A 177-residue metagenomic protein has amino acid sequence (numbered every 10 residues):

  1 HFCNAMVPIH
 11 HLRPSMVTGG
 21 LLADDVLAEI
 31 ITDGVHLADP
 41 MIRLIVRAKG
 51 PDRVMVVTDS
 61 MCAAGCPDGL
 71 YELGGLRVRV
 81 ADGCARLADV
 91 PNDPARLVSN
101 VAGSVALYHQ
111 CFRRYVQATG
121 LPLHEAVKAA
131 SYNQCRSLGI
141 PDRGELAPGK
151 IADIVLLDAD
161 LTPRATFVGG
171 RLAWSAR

Functional and structural regions predicted by a protein language model:
H1-S15: Divalent metal-binding pocket/active-site signature
N4-A5, G34, L161: Flexible, active-site-proximal loop/turn residues at the rims of small-molecule/cofactor binding pockets and catalytic
V7, L37, R164: Short glycine-rich, flexible loops that bind phosphorylated cofactors or substrates
H11-I30, G34, M41, V46-K150 (+1 more regions): His/Asp/Glu-enriched, well-ordered alpha-helical/loop segment that forms or immediately abuts the divalent-metal
L161-F167: Short, Lys/Arg- and Gly-enriched loop/turn segments at beta-strand edges
